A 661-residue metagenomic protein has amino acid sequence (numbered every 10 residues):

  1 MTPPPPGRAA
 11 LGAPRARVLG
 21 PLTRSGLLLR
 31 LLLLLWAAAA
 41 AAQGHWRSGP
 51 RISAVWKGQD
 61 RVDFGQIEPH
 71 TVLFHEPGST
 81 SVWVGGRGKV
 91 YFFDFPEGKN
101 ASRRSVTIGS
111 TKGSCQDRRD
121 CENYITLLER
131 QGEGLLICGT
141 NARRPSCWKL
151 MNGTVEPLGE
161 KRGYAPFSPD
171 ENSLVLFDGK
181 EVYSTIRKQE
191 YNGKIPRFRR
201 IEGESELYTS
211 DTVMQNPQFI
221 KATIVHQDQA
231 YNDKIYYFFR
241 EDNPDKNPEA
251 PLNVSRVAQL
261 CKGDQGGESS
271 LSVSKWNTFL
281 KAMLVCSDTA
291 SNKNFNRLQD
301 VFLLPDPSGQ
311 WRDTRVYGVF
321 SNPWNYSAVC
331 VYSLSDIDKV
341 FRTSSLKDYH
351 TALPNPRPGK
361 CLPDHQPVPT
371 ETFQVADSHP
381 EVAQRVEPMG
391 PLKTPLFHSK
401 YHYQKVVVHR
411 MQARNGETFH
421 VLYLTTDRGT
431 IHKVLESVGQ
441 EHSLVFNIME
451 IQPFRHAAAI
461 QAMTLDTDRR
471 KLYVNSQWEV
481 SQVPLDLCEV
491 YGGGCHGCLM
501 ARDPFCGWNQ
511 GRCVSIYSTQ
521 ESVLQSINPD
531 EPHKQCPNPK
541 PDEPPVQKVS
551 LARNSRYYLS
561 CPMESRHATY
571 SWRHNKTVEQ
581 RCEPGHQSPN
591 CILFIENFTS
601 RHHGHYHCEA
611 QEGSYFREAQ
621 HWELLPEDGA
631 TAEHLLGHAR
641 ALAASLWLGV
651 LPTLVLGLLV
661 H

Functional and structural regions predicted by a protein language model:
T2, T23-R470, V474-Q482, L487-V490 (+4 more regions): Disulfide-stabilized extracellular ectodomains of secreted/luminal proteins, especially beta-rich
A9-A10, R15-A42, L646-L659: Cleavable N-terminal signal peptides of Sec/SRP-targeted secreted and luminal proteins
A13, E627-W647: C-terminal GPI-anchoring signal of eukaryotic secretory precursors
Y231, W311-R312, A552-R556, S588 (+1 more regions): Solvent-exposed loop/turn motifs of extracellular immunoglobulin-like beta-sandwich domains
D486, H605-A632: Extracellular/luminal immunoglobulin-like beta-sandwich modules
G494, P504, Y557-L559, A568-Y570 (+1 more regions): Conserved Ig-like domain signature around the intradomain disulfide
E564-H574: Solvent-exposed loop segments of extracellular immunoglobulin-like
C582-P589: Short beta-strand segments within Ig-like beta-sandwich modules, predominantly Fibronectin type-III
